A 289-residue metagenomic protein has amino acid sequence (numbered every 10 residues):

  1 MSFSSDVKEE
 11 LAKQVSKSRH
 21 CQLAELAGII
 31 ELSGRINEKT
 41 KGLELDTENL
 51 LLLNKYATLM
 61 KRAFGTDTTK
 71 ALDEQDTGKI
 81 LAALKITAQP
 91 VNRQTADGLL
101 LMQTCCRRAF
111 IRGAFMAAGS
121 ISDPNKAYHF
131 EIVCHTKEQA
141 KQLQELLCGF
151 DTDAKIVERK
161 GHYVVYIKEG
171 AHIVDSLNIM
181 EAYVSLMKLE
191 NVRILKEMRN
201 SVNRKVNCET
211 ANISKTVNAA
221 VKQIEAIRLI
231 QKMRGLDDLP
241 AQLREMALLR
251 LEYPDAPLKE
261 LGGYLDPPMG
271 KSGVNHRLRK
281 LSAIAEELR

Functional and structural regions predicted by a protein language model:
M1-K85, Q89: N-terminal low-complexity or simple alpha-helical regulatory segments that function as activation/interaction modules
V15-L23, L100-R107, D237-A241: Structural motif
A24-L32, A109-A117, L248: Short, hydrophobic/amphipathic alpha-helical patches that form generic packing surfaces within helical domains
I36-N37, D123, I156, R204 (+1 more regions): Short acidic (Asp/Glu) and glycine-rich catalytic loops that position anionic groups and cofactors
K39-L43, N125-A127, P257-K259: Short acidic, hydrophobic short linear motifs in intrinsically disordered regions
T47, N54, T58-E190: DNA-contacting interfaces and partner/effector-binding or oligomerization modules in DNA-centric proteins
E181-R279: Extended mid-to-C-terminal alpha-helical interaction segments
L278-R289: Short, solvent-exposed alpha-helical "recognition" segments
